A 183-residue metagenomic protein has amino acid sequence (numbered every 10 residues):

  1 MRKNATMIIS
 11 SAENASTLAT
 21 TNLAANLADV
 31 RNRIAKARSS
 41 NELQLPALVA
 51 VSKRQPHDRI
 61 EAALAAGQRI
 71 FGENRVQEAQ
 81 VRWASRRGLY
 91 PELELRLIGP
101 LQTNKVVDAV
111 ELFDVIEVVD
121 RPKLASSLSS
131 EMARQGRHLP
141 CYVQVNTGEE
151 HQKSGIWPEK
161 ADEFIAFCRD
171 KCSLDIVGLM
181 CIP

Functional and structural regions predicted by a protein language model:
R2-P183: Conserved alpha/beta-domain cores
